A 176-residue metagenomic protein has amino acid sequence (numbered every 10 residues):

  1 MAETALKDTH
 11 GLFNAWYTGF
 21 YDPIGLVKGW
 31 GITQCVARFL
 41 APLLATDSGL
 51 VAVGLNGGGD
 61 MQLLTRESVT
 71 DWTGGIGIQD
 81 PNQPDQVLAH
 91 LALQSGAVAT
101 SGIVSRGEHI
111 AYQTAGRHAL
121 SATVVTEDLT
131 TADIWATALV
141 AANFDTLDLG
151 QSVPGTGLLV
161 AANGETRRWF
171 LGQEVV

Functional and structural regions predicted by a protein language model:
M1-V176: Mature catalytic core of soluble alpha/beta enzymes
